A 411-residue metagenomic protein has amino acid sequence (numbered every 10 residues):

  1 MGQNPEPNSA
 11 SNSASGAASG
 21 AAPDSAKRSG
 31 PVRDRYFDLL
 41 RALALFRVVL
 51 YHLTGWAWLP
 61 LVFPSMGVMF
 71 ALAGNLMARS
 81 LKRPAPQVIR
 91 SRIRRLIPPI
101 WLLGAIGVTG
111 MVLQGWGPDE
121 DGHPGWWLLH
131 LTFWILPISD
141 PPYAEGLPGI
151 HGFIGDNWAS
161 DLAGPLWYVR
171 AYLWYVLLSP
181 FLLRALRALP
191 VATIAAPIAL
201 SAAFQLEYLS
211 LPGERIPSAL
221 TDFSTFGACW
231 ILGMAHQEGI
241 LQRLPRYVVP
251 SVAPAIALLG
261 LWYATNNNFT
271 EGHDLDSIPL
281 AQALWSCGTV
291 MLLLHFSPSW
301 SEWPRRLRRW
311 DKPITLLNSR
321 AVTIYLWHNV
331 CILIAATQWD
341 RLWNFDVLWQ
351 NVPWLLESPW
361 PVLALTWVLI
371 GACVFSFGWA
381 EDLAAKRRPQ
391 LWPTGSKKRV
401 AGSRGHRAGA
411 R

Functional and structural regions predicted by a protein language model:
G2-P5, D24-R411: Alpha-helical transmembrane segments and their immediate juxtamembrane cytosolic regions
